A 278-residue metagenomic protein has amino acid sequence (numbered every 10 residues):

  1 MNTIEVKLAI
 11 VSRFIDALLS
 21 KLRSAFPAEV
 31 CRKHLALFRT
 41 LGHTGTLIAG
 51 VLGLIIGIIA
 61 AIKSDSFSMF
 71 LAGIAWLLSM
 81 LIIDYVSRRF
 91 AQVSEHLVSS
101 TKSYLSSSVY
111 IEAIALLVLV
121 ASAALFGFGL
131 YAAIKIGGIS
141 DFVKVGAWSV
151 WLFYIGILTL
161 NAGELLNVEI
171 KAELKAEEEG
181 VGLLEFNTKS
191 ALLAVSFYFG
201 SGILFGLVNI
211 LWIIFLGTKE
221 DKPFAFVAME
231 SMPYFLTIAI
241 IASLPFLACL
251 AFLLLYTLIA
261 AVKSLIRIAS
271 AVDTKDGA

Functional and structural regions predicted by a protein language model:
M1-E5, I10-S12, D16, T44-G53 (+1 more regions): N-terminal topogenic module of multi-pass integral membrane proteins
M1-L41, I268: N-terminal juxtamembrane cytosolic/stromal segments of multi-pass membrane proteins
K21, A25-H34, I58, V98-A113 (+2 more regions): Short, flexible domain-boundary/linker segments around small modular repeats
L22-C31, D84-V109, E164-N187: Cytoplasmic membrane-interface regions of multi-pass membrane proteins
R39-A61, F70-F90, E112-K135, V143-E169 (+2 more regions): Alpha-helical transmembrane segments and immediately adjacent membrane-interfacial amphipathic helices
S108-L117, E177-F199, G277-A278: Cytosolic juxtamembrane regulatory segments of multi-pass membrane proteins
S270-A278: Solvent-exposed, non-transmembrane helices and loops of integral membrane proteins
